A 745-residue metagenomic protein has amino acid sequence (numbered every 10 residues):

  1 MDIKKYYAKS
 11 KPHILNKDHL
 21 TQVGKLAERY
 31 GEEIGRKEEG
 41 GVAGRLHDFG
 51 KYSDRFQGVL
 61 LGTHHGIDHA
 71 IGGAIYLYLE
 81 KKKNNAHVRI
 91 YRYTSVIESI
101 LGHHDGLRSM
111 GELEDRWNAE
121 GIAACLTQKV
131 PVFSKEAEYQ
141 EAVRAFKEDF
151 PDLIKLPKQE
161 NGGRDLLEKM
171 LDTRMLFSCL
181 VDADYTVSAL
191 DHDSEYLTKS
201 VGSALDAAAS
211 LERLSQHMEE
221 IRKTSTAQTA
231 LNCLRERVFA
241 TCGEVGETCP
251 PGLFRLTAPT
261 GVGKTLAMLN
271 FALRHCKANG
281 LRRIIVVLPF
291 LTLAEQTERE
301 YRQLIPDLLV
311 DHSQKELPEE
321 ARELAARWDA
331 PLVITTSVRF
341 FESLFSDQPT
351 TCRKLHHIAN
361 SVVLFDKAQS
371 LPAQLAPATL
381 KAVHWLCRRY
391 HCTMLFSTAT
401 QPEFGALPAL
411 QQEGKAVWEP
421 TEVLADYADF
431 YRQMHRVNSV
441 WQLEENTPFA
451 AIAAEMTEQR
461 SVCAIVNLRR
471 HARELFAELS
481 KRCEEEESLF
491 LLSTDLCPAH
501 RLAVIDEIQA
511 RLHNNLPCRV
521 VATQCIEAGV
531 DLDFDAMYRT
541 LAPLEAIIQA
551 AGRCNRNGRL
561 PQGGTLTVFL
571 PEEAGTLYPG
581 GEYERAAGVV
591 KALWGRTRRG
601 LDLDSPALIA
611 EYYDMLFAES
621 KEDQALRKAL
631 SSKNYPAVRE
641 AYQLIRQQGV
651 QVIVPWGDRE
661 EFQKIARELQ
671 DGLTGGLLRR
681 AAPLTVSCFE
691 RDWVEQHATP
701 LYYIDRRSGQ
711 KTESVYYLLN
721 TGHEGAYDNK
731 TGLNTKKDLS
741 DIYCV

Functional and structural regions predicted by a protein language model:
D2-H217: Accessory nucleic-acid engagement/destabilization modules that flank
Y7-S10, L291, V310-E320, N467-R470 (+2 more regions): Conserved helicase motor
C249-A272: Walker A/P-loop
A272, L281-L304, E403: Conserved Walker A/P-loop ATP-binding site and its immediately adjacent core in helicase/helicase-like ATPase domains
P306-F345: Inter-Walker segment of RecA-like/P-loop motor cores
V338-F341, T351-L386: SF2 helicase catalytic motif II
C387, A450-A451, T457-Q459, I465 (+6 more regions): C-terminal helicase lobe and adjacent C-terminal extensions/tails of nucleic-acid helicase motors
T400-T457: Interdomain hinge/linker at the junction between the two RecA-like core domains of SF2 helicases
